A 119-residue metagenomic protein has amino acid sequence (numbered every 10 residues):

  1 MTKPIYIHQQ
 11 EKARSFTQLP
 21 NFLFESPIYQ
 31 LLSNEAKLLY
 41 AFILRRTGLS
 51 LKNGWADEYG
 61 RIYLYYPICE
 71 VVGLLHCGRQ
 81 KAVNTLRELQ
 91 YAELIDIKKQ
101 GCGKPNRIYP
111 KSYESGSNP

Functional and structural regions predicted by a protein language model:
M1-Y66: Short recognition helix of helix-turn-helix/winged-helix DNA-binding domains
T2-I5, Y113-P119: Charged low-complexity intrinsically disordered patches
F22, Q100, Y113-S115: Generic structural motif
K37-A41, C69, N106, S117-N118: Active-site-proximal helix/loop capping residues that flank conserved catalytic or ligand/cofactor
T47-P110: Winged helix-turn-helix DNA-binding recognition segment
